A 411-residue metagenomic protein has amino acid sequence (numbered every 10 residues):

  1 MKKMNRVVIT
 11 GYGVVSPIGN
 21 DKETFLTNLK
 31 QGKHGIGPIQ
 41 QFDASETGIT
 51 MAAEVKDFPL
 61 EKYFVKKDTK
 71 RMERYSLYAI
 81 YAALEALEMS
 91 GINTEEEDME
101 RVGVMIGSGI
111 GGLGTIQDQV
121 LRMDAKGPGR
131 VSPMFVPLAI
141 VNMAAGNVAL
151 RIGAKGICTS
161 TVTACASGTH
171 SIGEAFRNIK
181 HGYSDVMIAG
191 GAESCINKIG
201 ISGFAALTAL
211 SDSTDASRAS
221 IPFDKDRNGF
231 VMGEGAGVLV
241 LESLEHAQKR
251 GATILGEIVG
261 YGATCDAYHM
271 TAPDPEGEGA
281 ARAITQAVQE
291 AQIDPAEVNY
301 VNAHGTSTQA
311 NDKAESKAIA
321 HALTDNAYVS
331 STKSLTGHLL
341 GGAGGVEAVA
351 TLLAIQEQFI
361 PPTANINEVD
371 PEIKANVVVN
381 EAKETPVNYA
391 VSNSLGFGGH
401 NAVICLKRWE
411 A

Functional and structural regions predicted by a protein language model:
M1-D68, S90, E245-L255, V349-T363 (+1 more regions): ACP-dependent fatty acid/polyketide chain-elongation machinery
R6-T10, K33-G37, D215-A291, Y300 (+1 more regions): Condensing-enzyme catalytic core mediating Claisen C-C bond formation in acyl metabolism
I9, F25, K33-T163, A192-I201 (+1 more regions): Conserved beta-ketoacyl condensing-enzyme motif
G11, L29, A83, V104 (+10 more regions): Conserved small-residue
E23-N28, G114-P128, N178-H181, I201-T214 (+3 more regions): A glycine- and small-aliphatic-rich helix-loop capping segment at beta-alpha/alpha-beta transitions that lines
A44-E54, G111-T115, S194-S220, G262-R282 (+2 more regions): Active-site-adjacent elements of ketosynthase-type condensing enzymes
A79-I92, V141-A145, A149-A154, C158-E193 (+3 more regions): Active-site-proximal alpha-helical scaffold in enzymes
A125-S132, H170-G173, R177, E193-K249 (+2 more regions): Glycine-/small-residue-rich "gating" segment that lines the acyl/pantetheine channel and substrate pocket
